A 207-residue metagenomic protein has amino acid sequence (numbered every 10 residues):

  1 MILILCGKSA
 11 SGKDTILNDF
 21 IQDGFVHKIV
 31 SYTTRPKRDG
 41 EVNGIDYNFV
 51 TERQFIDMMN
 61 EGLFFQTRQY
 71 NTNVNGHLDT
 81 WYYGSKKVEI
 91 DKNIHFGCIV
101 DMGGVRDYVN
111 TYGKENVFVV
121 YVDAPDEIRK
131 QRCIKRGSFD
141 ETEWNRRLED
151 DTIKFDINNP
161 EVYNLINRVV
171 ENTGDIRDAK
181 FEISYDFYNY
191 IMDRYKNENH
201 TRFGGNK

Functional and structural regions predicted by a protein language model:
L5: Hydrophobic anchor at the beta1->P-loop junction of P-loop NTPases
K8: P-loop (Walker A) phosphate-binding loop of NTP-binding proteins
K13-D14: Walker A/P-loop
L17-N18: The feature captures the helix immediately C-terminal to the Walker
Q22-V30: Post-Walker A helix-loop "phosphate-sensing" segment adjacent to the P-loop in P-loop NTPases
T33-F96, V100: ATP-dependent small-molecule kinase phosphotransfer cores that center on conserved nucleotide phosphate-binding segments
F96-D101, Y112-R136, E171: Conserved phosphate-donor/acceptor-positioning beta-strand/loop module used by diverse small-molecule
K135-N189, Y195-K207: Small-molecule kinase domains that catalyze NTP-dependent phosphoryl transfer to phosphate-bearing small molecules
